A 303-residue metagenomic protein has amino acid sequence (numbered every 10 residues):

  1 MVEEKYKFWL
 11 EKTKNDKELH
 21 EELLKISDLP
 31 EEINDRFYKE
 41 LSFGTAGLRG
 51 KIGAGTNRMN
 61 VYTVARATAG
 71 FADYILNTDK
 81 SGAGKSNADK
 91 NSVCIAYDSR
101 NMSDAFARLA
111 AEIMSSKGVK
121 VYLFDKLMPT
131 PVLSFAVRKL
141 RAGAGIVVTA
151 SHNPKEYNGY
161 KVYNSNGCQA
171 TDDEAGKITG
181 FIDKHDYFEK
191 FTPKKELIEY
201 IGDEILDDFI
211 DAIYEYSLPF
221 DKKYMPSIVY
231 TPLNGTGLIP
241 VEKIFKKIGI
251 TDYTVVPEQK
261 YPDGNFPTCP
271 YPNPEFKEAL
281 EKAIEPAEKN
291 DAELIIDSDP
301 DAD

Functional and structural regions predicted by a protein language model:
M1-E3: Catalytic cores of phosphodiester-bond-cleaving enzymes
Y6-A110, K117, E199-P226: An N-terminal, well-structured beta->alpha segment
E32-F37, L41, N158-A287: Gly/Ser/Thr-enriched, mixed-charge loops and adjacent short helices that form phosphate/oxyanion-binding elements
L48-G50, G55-N57, R100, M128-P129 (+5 more regions): Short, glycine-/Ser/Thr-/acidic-enriched flexible segments
Y74-N77, K139, K247: Active-site catalytic microenvironments for nucleophilic, acid-base chemistry
C94-Y157, T251-D303: N-terminal small/polar loop signature for handling phosphorylated ligands or for N-terminal nucleophile
